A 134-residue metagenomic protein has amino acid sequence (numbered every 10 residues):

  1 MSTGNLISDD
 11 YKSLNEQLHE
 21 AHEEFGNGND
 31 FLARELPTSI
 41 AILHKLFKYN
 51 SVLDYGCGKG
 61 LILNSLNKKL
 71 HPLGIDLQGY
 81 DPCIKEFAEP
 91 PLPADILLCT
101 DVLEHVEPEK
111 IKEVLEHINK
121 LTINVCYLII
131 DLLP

Functional and structural regions predicted by a protein language model:
M1-P93, K112-L115: Conserved N-terminal segment of class I S-adenosyl-L-methionine
D30-L32, V102-H105: Short, flexible loop segments at the rims of nucleotide/cofactor-binding pockets, characterized by
G60, V102, D131: Flexible loop residues that form catalytic and substrate-binding hotspots at small-molecule/glycan-binding clefts
E86, H105-V106: Catalytic P-loop NTPase motifs of RecA-like helicase/translocase cores
L98: A conserved beta-strand element that flanks and buttresses the S-adenosyl-L-methionine
V106-L121: A short, conserved alpha-helix within the catalytic core of class I
T122-L133: Conserved beta-strand signature within the Rossmann-like core of class I S-adenosyl-L-methionine
